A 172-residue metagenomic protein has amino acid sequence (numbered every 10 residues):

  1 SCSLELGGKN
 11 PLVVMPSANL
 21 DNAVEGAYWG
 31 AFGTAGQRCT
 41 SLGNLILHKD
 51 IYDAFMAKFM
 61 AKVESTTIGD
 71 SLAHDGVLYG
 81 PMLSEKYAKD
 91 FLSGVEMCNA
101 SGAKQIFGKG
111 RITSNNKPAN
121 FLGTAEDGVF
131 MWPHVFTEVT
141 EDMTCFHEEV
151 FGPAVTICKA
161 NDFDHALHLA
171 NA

Functional and structural regions predicted by a protein language model:
S1-T140, D162-D164, H168-N171: ALDH superfamily catalytic-core signature
F146: Short, solvent-exposed loop/beta-turn-alpha elements that line the ligand-binding surface or hinge of extracytoplasmic
E149-V150, N171-A172: A structural signal for short secondary-structure junctions
P153: Glycine-rich nucleotide-phosphate-binding loops and adjacent flexible coil segments
T156-C158: Active-site donor-binding acidic/aromatic loop of nucleotide-activated sugar and phosphosugar transferases involved
